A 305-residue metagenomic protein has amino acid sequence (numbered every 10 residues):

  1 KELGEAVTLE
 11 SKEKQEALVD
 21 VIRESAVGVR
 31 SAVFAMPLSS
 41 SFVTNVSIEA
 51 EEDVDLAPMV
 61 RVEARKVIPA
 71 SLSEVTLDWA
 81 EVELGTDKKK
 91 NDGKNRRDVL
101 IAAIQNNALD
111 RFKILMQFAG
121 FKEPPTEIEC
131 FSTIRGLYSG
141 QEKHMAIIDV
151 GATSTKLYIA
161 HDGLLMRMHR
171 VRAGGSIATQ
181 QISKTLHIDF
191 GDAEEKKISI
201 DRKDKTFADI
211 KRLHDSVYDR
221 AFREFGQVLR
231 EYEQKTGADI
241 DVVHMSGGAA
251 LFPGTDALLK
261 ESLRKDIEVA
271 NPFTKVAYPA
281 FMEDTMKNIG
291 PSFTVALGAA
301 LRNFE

Functional and structural regions predicted by a protein language model:
K1-R23, T206-L213, E283-K287: N-terminal phosphate-binding loop and adjacent alpha-helix
E10-L38, P58-R61, L263, I267: Phosphate- and other anionic-substrate recognition elements at nucleic-acid/protein interfaces
L18, S25-S39, M116, F121-P125 (+3 more regions): Short glycine-rich phosphate-binding loop at a beta-alpha junction
A26-G28, F34, G93-E195: Small-residue (GG/TT-enriched) beta-loop-alpha framework at ligand/catalytic clefts
A35-Y138, T274-Y278, V295: Active-site neighborhood for divalent-cation/phosphate handling
S132-R135, S176, A250, E268-E305: Glycine-rich phosphate-binding/hydrolytic loop that grips phosphoryl groups
E195-V242, A249: Adenine-nucleotide phosphate-binding core of ATP-dependent small-molecule kinases
A238-E268, F273-T274: Glycine-rich phosphate-binding loops at beta-strand->alpha-helix junctions
